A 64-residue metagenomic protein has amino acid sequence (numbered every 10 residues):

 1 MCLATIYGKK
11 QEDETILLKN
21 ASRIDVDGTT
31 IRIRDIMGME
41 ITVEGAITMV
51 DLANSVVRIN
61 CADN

Functional and structural regions predicted by a protein language model:
M1-D25: N-terminal acidic leader/helix
K10, M39-N64: C-terminal structural segments of small proteins and small subunits
G28-T29: Short loop/turn microsegments at loop-to-beta-strand junctions
D35: Short, acidic, Ser/Thr-enriched surface-loop or helix-capping motifs
